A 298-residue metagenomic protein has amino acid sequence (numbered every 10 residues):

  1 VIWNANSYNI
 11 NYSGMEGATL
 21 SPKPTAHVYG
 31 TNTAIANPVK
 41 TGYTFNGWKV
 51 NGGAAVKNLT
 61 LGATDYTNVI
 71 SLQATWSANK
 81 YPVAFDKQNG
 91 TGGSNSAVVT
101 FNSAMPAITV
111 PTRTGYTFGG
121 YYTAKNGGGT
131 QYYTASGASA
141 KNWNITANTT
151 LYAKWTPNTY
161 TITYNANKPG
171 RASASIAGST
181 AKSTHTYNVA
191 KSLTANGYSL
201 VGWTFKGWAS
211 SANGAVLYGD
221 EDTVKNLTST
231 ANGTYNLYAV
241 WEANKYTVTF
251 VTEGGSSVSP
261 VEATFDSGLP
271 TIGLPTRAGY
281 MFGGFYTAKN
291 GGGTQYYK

Functional and structural regions predicted by a protein language model:
V1-K298: Secondary-structure capping and domain/repeat boundary segments
